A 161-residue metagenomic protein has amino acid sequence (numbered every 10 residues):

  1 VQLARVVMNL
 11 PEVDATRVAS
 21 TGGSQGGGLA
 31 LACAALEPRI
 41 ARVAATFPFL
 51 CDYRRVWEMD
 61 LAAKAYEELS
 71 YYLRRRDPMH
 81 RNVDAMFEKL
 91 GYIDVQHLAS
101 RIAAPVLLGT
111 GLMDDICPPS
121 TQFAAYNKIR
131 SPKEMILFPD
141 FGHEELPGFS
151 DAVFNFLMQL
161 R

Functional and structural regions predicted by a protein language model:
Q2-S24: Gly/Ser-rich "nucleophile elbow"/oxyanion-hole loop immediately N-terminal to the catalytic nucleophile in hydrolases
M8, T21, G27-P38, V43 (+1 more regions): Short glycine-enriched nucleophile-adjacent loop and the immediately C-terminal alpha-helix near the catalytic center
A15, I40-A41, P132-K133: Core-facing hydrophobic residues within beta-strands of well-ordered domains
A32-R81, L137, E145-G148: Hydrolase active-site cap/lid region
R81-L98: Active-site nucleophile elbow and catalytic-triad environment of alpha/beta-hydrolase enzymes
I102, L108-T110, D114: Short beta-strand/loop motif that positions the catalytic acidic residue of the alpha/beta-hydrolase fold
I116, F123-R161: C-terminal catalytic histidine-bearing segment of alpha/beta-hydrolase fold enzymes
